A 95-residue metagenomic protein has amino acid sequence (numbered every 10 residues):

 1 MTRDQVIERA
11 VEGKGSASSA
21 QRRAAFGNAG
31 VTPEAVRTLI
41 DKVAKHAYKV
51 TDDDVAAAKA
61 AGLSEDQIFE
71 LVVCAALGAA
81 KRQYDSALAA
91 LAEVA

Functional and structural regions predicted by a protein language model:
M1-A95: Hydrophobic alpha-helical segments
